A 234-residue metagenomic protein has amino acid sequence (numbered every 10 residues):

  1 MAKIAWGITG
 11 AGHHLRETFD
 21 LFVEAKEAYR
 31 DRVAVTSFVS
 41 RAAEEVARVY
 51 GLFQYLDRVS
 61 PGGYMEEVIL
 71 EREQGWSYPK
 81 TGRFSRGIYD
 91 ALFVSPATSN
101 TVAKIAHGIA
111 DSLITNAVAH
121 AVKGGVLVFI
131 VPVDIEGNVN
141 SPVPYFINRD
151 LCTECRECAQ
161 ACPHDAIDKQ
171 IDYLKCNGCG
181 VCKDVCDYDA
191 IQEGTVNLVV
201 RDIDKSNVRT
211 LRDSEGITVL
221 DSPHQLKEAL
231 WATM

Functional and structural regions predicted by a protein language model:
M1-Y145, L151-E154, H164-D168, G178 (+1 more regions): A cross-family phosphate/adenosyl-ligand binding-site feature
R149-D150, Y173: Short, recurring structural edge motifs at helix starts
